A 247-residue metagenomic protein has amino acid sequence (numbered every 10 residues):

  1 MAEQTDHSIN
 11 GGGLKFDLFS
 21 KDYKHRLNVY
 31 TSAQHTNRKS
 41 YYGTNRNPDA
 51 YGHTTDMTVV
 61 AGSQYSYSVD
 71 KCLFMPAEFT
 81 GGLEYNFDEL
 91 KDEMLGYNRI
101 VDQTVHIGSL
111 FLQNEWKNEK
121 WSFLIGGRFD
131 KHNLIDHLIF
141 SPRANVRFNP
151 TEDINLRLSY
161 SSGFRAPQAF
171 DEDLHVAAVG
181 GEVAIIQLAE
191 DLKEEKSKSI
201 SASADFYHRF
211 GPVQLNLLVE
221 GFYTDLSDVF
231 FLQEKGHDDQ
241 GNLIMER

Functional and structural regions predicted by a protein language model:
M1-A2, R38-P48, K91-R99, I135-S141 (+4 more regions): Outer-membrane beta-barrel translocator domains and adjoining extracellular loop/strand segments of Gram-negative
Q4-D136, L218-E220: Face-selective signature of the C-terminal outer-membrane beta-barrel domain
L18-Y23, Y67-L73, E115-K120, F140 (+4 more regions): Outer-membrane beta-barrel strand-turn architecture
R26-Y42, N149, R157, D191-R247: Membrane-embedded beta-barrel scaffold of Gram-negative outer-membrane proteins
S141-A144, R157: Short beta-alpha junctions and helix-cap segments that line functional grooves
Y160-P167: Outer membrane beta-barrel
